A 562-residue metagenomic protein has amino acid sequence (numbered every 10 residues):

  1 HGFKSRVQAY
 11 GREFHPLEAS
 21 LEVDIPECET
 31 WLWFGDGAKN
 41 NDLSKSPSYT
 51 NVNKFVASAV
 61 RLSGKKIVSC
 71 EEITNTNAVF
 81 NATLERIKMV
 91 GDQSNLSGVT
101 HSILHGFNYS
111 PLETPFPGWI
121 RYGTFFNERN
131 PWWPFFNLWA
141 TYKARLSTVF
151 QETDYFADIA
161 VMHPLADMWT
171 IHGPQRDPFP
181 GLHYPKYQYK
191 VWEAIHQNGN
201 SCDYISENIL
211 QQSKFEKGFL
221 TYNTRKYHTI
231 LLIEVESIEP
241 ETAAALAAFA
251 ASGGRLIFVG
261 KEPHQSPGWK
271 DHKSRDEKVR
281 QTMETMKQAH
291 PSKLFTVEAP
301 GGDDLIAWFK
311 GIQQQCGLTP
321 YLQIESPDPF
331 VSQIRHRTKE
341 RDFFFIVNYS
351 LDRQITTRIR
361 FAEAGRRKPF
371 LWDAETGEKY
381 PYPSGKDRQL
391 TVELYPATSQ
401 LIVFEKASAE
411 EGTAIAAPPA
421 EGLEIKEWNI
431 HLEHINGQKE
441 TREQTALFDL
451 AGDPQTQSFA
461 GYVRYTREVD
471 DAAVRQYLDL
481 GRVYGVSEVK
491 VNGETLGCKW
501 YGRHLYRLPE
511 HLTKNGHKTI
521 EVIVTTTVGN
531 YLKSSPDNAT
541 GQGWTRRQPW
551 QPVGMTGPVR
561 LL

Functional and structural regions predicted by a protein language model:
H1-P26, W31-Y462, D470-D471, L496 (+2 more regions): Carbohydrate-binding surfaces of carbohydrate-active enzymes
S350-D352, Y484, V528: Short, acidic/polar linear motifs in exposed loop/turn regions
Q400, Q476, G516-K518: Exposed beta-strand face motif in extracellular beta-rich ectodomains
S408-E411, T525-K533: Short acidic/polar inter-strand loop motif in beta-rich domains
V469-N492, K499-W500, I520-V524: Aromatic-lined ligand-binding clefts that engage carbohydrates, nucleic acids, or primary amines
L496-Y506: Aromatic-rich membrane-interfacial microdomains
Y506-T519, I523-V528: Short, surface-exposed tryptophan/glycine-enriched loops that mediate extracellular molecular recognition
K533-L562: Exposed low-complexity, polar/acidic, P/S/T/G-rich flexible segments that act as propeptides, protease-susceptible
